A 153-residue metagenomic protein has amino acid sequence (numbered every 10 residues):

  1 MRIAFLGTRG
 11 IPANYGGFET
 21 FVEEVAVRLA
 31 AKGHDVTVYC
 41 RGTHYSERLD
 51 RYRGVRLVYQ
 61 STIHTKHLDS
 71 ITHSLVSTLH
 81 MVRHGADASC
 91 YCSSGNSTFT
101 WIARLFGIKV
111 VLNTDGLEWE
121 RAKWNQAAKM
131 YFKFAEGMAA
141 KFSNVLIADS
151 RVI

Functional and structural regions predicted by a protein language model:
M1-I3: Extreme N-terminal starter segment of soluble prokaryotic enzymes
T8-N14, R28-T65, I153: N-terminal strand-loop element at the rim of the active site of nucleotide-sugar-dependent glycosyltransferases
G17-L29, S77: Short amphipathic alpha-helix
F18-F21, Y39-R41, Y91-G95, L146-S150: Replace "coordinates the UDP/GDP/TDP-sugar" with "coordinates nucleotide-activated sugar donors
R53-L79, A122-A128: A short, charged, and often flexible helix/loop element on the N-terminal side of the glycosyltransferase catalytic
D69-W119: An aromatic- and histidine-rich active-site surface loop
L79-V82, L105, K129-D149: Membrane-proximal helix-turn-helix segments that form the acceptor-binding/catalytic region of lipid-linked
